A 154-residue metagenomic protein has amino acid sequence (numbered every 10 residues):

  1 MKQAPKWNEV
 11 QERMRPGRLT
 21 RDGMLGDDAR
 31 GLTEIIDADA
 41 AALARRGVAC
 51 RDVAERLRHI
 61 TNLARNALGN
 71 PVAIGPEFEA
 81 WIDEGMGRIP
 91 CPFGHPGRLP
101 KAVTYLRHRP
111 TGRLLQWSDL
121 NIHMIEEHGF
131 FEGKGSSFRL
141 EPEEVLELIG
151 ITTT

Functional and structural regions predicted by a protein language model:
M1-T154: Alpha-helical interaction/linker modules in multidomain eukaryotic proteins
